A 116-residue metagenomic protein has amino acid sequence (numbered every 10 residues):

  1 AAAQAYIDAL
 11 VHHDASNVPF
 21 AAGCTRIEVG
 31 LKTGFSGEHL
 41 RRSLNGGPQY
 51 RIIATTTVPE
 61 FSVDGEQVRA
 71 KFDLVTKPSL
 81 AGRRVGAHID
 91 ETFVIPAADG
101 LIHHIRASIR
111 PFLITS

Functional and structural regions predicted by a protein language model:
A1-S116: C-terminal and inter-domain tail/linker signature
